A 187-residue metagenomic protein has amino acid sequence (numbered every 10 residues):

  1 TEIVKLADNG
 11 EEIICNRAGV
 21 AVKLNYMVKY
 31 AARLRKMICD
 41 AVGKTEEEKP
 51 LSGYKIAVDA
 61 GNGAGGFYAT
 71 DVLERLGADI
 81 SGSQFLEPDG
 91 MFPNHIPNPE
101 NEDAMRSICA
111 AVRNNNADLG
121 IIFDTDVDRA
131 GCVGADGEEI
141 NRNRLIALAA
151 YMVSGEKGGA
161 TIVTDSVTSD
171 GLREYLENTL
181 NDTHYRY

Functional and structural regions predicted by a protein language model:
T1, A111-G134, E139, H184-Y185: Glycine-rich phosphate-binding loop
T1-N115: Gly/Ser/Thr-enriched, mixed-charge loops and adjacent short helices that form phosphate/oxyanion-binding elements
E2-K36, E48-K49, G134-Y187: Proline/glycine-rich low-complexity loops and linkers
A57, I122-D124, V163: Generic enzyme active-site microenvironment
N62, T125-R129, T168: Short, glycine/acidic-enriched loop or turn micro-motifs at the edges of active sites
F67-V72, P93-P97, A130-D136, L172-N178: Short acidic, glycine/serine/threonine-rich loops at helix termini
P88-F92, R129, A147-L148, D170: Short gly/pro/ser/thr-enriched loop/turn and capping motifs at secondary-structure boundaries
